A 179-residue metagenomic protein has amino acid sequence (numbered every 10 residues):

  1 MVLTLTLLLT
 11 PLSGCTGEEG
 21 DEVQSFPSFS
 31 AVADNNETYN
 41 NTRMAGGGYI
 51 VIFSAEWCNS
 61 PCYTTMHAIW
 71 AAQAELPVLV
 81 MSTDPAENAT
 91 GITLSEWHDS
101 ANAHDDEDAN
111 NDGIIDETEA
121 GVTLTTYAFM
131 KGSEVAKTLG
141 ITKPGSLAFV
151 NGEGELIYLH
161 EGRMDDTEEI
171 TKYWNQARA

Functional and structural regions predicted by a protein language model:
M1-S25: Secretory targeting signatures
G17-N35, A179: N-terminal leader/targeting and pre-domain segments
S28-Y49, A71: A short beta-strand-turn-helix
A31-V32, L124-K131: Short acidic-hydrophobic, aromatic-tinged amphipathic segments that line or gate anion-handling sites
Y39-Y63, L79-M81: Short active-site neighborhood of thiol/selenol oxidoreductases, capturing the structured segment around
A45-I50, A74-L79, V122-T125, K143-G145 (+1 more regions): Loop/turn elements at helix/coil->beta-strand transitions in domains of secreted/extracellular proteins
C62-D116, K131-A136: Structural microenvironment flanking redox-active thiols in thiol-disulfide oxidoreductases
A120-G121, M130-N175: Thiol/disulfide oxidoreductase modules built on the thioredoxin-like
